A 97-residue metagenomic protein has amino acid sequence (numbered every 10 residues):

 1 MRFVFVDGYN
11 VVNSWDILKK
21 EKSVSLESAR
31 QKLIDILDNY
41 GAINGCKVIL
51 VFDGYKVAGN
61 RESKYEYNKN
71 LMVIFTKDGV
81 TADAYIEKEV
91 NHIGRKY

Functional and structural regions predicted by a protein language model:
R2-V6, N10-Y97: Nuclease catalytic cores that cleave nucleic-acid phosphodiester bonds, predominantly acidic two-metal-ion
